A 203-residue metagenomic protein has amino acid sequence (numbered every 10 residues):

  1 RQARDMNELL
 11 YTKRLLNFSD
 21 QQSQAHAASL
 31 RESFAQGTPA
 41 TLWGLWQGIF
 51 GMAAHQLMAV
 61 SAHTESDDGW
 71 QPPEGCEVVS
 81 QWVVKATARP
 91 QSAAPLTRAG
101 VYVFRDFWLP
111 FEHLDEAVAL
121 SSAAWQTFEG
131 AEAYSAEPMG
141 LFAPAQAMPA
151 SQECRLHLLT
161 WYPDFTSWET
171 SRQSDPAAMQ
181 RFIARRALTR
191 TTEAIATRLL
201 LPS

Functional and structural regions predicted by a protein language model:
R1-S203: Short S/T/G/P-rich N-terminal loop/turn motif that feeds into the first structured element of a domain
